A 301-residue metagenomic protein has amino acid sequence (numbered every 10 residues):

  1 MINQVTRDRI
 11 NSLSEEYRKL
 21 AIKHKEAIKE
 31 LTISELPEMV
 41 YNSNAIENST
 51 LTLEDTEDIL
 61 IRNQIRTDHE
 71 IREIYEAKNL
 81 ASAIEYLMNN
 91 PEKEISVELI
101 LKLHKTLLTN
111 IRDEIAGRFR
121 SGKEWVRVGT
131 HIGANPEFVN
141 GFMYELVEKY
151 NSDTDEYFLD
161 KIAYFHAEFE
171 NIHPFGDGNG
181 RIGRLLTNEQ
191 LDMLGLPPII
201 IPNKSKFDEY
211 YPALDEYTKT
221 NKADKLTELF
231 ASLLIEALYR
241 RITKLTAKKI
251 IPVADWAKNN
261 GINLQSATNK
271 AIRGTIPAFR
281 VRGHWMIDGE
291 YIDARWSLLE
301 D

Functional and structural regions predicted by a protein language model:
M1-D177, R181-D301: FIC/Doc superfamily catalytic core
